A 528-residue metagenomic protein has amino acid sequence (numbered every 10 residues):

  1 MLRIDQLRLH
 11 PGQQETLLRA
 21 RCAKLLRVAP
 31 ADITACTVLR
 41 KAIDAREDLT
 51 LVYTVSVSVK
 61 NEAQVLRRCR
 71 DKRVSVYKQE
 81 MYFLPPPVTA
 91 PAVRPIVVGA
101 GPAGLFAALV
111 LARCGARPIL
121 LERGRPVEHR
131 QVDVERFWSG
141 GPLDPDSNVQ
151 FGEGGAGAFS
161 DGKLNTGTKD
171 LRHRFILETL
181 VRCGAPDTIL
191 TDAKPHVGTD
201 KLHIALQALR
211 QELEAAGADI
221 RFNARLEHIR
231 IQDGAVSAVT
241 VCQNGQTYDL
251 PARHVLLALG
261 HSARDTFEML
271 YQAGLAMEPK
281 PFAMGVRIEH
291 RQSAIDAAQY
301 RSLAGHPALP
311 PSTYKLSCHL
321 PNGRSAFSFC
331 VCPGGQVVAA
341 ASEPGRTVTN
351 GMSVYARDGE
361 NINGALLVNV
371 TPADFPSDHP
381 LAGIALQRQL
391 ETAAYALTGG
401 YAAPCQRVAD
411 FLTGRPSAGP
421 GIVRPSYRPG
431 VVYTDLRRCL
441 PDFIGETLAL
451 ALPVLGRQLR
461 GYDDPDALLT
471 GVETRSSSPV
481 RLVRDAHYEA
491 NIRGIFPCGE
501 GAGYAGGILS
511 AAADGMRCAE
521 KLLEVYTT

Functional and structural regions predicted by a protein language model:
M1-L49, V55-C183, D187-T528: Residues forming the flavin
